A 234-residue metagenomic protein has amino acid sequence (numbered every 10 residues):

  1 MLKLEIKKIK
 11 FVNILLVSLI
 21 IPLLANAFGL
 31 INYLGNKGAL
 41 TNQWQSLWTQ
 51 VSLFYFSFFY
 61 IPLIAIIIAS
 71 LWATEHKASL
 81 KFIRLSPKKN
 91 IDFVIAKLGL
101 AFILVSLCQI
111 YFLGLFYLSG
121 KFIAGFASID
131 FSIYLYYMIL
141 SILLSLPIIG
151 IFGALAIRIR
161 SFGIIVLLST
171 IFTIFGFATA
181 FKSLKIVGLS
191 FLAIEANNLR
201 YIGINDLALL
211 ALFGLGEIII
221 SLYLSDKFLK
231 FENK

Functional and structural regions predicted by a protein language model:
M1-I21: Aromatic- and glycine-rich beta-strand/loop motifs that create alpha-glucan
V12-N13, K89, R160-F162: Short loop-to-helix capping motifs
L16, I91, I95-A96, V166-L167: Signature of the 12-TM Major Facilitator Superfamily
V17-L23, I159-F177: Pore- or pathway-lining transmembrane helices of multi-pass membrane proteins that form conduits for solutes/ions
L23-I64, I68-S70, I95-F162, L199-N205 (+1 more regions): Secretory targeting signals
F28-W48, V166-K234: Terminal transmembrane helical anchor/hairpin motif
A69-F102: Helix-loop-helix units of permease transmembrane domains in multi-pass membrane transporters, especially ABC
W72, L80, L115, S119 (+4 more regions): Hydrophobic alpha-helical interface/terminus motif in multipass membrane transporters
